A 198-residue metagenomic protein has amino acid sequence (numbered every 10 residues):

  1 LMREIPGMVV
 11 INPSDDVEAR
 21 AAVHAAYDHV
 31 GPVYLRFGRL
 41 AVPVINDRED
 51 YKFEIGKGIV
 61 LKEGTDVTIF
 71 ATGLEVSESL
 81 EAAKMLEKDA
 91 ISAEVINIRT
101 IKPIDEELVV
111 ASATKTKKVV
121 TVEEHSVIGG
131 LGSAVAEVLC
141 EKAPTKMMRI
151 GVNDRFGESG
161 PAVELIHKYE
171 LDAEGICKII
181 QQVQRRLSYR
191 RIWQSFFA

Functional and structural regions predicted by a protein language model:
L1-D28: Conserved thiamine diphosphate
A26-P32, V135: Glycine- and acidic-residue-enriched helix-capping/beta->alpha junction motif
L35: Divalent-metal (often Zn2+) His-rich catalytic cores of metallo-beta-lactamase-fold enzymes
G38-A198: Thiamine diphosphate
